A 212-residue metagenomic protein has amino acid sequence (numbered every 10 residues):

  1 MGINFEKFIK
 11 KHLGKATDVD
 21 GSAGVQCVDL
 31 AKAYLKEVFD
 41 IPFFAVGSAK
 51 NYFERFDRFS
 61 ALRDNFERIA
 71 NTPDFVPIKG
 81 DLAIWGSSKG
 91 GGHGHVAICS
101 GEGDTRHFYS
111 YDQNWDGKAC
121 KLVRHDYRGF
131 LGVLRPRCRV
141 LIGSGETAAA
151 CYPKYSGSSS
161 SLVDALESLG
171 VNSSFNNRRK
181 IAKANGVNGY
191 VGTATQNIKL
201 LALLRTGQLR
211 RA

Functional and structural regions predicted by a protein language model:
M1-G103, Y111, L162, N172-N185: Secreted/periplasmic proteins that engage bacterial cell-wall peptidoglycan
I3, K121-S144: Intrinsically disordered, low-complexity, charged/polar segments
Y109-D126: Short solvent-exposed strand/turn elements
R137-Y155, Q208-A212: Low-complexity, Pro/Thr/Ser/Gly/Ala-rich linker/spacer regions in secreted, extracellular modular proteins
Y152-V171: Extended, structured, electrostatic nucleic-acid-contact surfaces
N177-L209: Short, Lys/Arg-enriched alpha-helical microdomains
